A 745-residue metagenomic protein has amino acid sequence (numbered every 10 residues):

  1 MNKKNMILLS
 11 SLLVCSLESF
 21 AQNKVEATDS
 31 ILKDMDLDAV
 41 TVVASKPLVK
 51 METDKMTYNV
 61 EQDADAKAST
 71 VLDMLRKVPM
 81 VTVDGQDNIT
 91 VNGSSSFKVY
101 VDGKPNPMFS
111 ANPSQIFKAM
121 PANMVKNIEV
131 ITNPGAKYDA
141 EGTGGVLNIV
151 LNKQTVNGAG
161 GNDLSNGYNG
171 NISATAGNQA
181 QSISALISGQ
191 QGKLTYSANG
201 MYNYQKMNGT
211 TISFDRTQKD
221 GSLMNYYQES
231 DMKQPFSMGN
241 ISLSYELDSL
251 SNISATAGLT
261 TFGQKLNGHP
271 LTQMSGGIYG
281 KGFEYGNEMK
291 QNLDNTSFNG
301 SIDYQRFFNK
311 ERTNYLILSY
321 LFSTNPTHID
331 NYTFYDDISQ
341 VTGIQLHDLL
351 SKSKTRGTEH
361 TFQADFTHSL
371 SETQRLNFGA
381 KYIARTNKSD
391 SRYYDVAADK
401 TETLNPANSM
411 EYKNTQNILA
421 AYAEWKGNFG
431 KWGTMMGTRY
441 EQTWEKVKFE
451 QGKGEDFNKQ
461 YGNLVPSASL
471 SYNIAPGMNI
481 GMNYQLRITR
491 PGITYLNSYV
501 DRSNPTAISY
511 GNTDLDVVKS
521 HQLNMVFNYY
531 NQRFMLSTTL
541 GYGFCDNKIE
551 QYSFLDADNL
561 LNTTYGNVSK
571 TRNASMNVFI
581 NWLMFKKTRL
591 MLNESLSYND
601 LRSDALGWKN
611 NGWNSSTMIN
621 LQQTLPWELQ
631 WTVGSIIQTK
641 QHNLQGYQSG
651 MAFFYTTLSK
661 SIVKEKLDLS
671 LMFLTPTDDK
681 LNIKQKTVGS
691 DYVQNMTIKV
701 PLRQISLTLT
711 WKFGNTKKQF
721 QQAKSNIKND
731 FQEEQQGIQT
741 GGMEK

Functional and structural regions predicted by a protein language model:
N23-A64, D84-Q86, N92-S96, I131-N133: Short, acidic, small-residue-rich periplasmic hinge/interaction motif at the N-terminus of Gram-negative outer-membrane
V71, K77, P105-T132: Short acidic/polar hinge/loop motifs at secondary-structure boundaries that mediate gating or recognition
V71-M74, S114-Q115, V130, G142-I172: N-terminal periplasmic accessory domains that precede and gate Gram-negative outer-membrane beta-barrel machines
V150-N169, M207-D215, N225-Y226, F236-I241 (+10 more regions): Surface-exposed extracellular loop regions of Gram-negative outer-membrane beta-barrel proteins
Y227, E359-T361, N405-M410, Y510-N512 (+5 more regions): Outer membrane beta-barrel strand-and-loop segments of large Gram-negative receptors, especially TonB-dependent
N240-E246, L250-F262, M289-K448, N473 (+4 more regions): Face-selective signature of the C-terminal outer-membrane beta-barrel domain
M410-Q416, K459, I488-S537, F544 (+4 more regions): Outer-membrane beta-barrel signature, preferentially recognizing the C-terminal barrel domain of Gram-negative
W444-K446, P476-H521, Y542-N562, P676-S690: Surface-exposed extracellular loop regions of Gram-negative outer-membrane beta-barrel proteins, predominantly
